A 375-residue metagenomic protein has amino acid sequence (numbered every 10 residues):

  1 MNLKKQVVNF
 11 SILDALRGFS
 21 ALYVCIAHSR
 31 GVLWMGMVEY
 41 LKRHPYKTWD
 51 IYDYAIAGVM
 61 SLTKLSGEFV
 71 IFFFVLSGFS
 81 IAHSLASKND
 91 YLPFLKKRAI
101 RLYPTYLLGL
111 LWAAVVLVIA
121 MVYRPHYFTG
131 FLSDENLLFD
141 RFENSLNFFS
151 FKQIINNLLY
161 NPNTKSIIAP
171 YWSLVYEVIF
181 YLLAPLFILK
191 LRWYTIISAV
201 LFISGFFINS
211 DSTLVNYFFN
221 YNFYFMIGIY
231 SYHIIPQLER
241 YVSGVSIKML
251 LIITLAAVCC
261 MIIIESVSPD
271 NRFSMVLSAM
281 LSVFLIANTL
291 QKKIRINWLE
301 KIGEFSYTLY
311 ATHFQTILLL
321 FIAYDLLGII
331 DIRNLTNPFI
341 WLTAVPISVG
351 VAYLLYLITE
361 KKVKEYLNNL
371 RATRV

Functional and structural regions predicted by a protein language model:
N2-I12, I26-S66, H83-P93, L159-Y160 (+3 more regions): Alpha-helical transmembrane segments in multi-pass integral membrane proteins
F10, S66-G67, F73, S80-S87 (+5 more regions): Hydrophobic alpha-helical segments with transmembrane-like composition
L16-S20, G67-V70, S84-F142, K152 (+5 more regions): Transmembrane alpha-helical segments and their boundary/interface "anchor" motifs in multi-pass integral membrane
R17-V24, Q153, N157, I197-I203 (+1 more regions): Alpha-helical transmembrane segments
H44-L65, L102-V178, L277-F284: Membrane-interface helix-loop-helix regions
E135-F151, I196-Y217, Y221-F225, Y230: A short, conserved beta-to-alpha structural element at the edge of catalytic cores that scaffolds binding
Q291-K292, S348-Y356: Alpha-helical transmembrane segments
